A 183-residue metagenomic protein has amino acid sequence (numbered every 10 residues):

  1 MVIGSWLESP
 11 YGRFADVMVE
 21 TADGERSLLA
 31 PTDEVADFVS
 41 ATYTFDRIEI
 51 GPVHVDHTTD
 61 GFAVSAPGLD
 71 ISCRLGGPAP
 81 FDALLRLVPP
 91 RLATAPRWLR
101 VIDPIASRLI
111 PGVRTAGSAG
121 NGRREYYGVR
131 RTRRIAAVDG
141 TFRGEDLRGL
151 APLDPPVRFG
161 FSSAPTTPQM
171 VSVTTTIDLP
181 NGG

Functional and structural regions predicted by a protein language model:
M1-G24: N-terminal ordered "arm"
W6-P10, P31-D37, G76-F81: A short, sequence-level motif marking secondary-structure junctions
Y11, Y43, Y126-Y127: Sequence-level detector for tyrosine residue identity
M18-E20, E34-A36, T44-R47, P52 (+4 more regions): General N-terminal targeting signals
E20-C73: Structured domain cores in non-transmembrane regions
S72-G183: A eukaryote-biased signal for long
